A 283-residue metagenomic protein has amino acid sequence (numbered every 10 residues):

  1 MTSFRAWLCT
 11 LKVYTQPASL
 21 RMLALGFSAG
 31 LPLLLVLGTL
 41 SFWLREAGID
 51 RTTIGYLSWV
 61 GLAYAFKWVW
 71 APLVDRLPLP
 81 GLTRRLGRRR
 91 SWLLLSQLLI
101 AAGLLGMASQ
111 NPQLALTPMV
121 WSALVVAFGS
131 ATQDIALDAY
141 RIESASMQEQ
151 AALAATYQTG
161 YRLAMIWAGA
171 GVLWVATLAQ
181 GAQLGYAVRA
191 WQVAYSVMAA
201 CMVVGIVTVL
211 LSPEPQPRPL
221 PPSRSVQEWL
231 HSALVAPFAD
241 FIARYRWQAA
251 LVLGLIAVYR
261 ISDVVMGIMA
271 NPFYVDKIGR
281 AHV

Functional and structural regions predicted by a protein language model:
M1-Q16, A108-V120, T132-Q133, A145-V265 (+1 more regions): Intracellular loop-helix junctions on the cytosolic face of multi-pass helical membrane proteins
P32-I54, Y259, I268-R280: Short amphipathic helix-loop junctions that connect adjacent transmembrane helices in Major Facilitator Superfamily/SLC
L33, A65, V125-L137: Core transmembrane helices of Major Facilitator Superfamily
L40, A131-A145, A270: Intracellular juxtamembrane helix-capping segments at the cytosolic ends of symmetry-related transmembrane helices
T53-P80, I100: Central cavity-lining transmembrane alpha-helices of secondary-active solute carriers, predominantly the Major
L79-P80, S91-L114: C-terminal ends and interior cores of transmembrane alpha-helices in multi-pass membrane transporters/permeases
